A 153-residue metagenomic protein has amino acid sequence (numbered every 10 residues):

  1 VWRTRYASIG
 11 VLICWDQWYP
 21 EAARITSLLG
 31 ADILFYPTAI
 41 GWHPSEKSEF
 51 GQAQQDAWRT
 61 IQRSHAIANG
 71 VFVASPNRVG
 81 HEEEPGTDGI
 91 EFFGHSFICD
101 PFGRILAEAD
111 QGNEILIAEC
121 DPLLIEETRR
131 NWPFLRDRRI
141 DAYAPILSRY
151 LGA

Functional and structural regions predicted by a protein language model:
V1-Y6, I13-W15, R24-L29, T38 (+1 more regions): Cysteine/selenocysteine-centered motifs that mediate thiol-based redox chemistry or coordinate metal-sulfur cofactors
W2-R5, P101, C120: Active-site beta-strand termini and strand-to-loop segments that position acidic
S8, Q17-L116: CN hydrolase (nitrilase-like) catalytic-core segments centered on the catalytic cysteine and neighboring Lys/Glu
E49, Q111, I117-A118, P133 (+1 more regions): Residue-level detector of alpha-helical recognition elements and their boundaries
I115-E126: Short, surface-exposed linear segments at secondary-structure transitions and domain or protein termini
